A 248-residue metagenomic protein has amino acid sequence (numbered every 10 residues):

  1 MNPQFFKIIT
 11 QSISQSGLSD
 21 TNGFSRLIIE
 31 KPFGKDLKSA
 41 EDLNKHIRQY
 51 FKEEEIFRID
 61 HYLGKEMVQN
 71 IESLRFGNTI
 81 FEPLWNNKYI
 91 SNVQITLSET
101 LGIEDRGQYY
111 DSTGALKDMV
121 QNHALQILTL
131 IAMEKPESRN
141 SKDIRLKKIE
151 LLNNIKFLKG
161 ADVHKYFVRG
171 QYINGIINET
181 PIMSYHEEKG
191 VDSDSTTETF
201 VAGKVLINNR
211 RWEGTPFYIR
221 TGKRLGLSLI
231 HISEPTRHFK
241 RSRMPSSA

Functional and structural regions predicted by a protein language model:
M1-S233, R237: Secretory/organelle targeting and membrane-embedding segments
P235-T236, K240-A248: Positively charged, low-complexity/disordered segments
